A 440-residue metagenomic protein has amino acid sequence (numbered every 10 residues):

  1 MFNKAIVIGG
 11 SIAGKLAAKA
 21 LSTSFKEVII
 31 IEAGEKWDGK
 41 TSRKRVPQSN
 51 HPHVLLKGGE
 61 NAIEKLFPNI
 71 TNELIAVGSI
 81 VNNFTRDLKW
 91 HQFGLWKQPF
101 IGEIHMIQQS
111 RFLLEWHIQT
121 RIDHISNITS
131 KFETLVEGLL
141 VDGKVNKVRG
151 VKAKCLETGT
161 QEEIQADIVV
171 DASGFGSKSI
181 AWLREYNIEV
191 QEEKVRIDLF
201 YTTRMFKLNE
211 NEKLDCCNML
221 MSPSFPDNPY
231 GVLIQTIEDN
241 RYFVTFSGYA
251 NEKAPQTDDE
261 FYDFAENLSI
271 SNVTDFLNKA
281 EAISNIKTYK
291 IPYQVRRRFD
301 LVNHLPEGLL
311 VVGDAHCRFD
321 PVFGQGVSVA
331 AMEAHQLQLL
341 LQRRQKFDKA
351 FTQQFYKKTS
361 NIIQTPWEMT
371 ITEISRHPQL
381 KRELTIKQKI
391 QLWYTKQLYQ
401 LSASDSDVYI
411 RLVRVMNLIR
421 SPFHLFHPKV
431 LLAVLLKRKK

Functional and structural regions predicted by a protein language model:
F2-E32: N-terminal Rossmann-like FAD-binding beta1-loop-alpha1 element of flavoenzymes
A20, K40-D87: N-terminal FAD cofactor-binding segment of flavoenzymes
E35-W37: Helix N-cap at the beta1-alpha1 junction of Rossmann-like dinucleotide-binding domains, i.e., the first residues
V54-L55, I101-T120, A172, K178 (+1 more regions): Short beta-strand to alpha-helix junction loop
Q92-R111, V148-G150, F246-Y249: Helix-loop-beta segment of a Rossmann-like dinucleotide-binding subdomain
I125-F264, L268: Predominantly flavin-linked oxidoreductase catalytic cores and closely associated redox partners
N240, E252-I362: FAD/FMN-dependent oxidoreductases across multiple families
Q338-K440: C-terminal helical "tail/cap" subdomain of flavin- and related membrane-associated enzymes
